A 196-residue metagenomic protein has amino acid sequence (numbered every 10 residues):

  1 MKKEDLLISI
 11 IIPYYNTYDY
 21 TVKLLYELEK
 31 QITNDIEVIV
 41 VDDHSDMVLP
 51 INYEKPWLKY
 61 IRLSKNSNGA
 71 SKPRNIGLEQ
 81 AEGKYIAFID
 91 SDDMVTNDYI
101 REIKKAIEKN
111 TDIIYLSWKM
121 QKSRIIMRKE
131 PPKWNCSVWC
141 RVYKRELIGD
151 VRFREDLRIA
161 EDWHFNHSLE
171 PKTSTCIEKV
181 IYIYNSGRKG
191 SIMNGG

Functional and structural regions predicted by a protein language model:
L6-S9, E27, E37, H164: Cell-envelope/extracellular polymer assembly enzymes that use nucleotide-activated donors
T17-K30: Short, well-formed alpha-helical segments that are part of the catalytic scaffolds of diverse glycosyltransferases
Y20-V22, D46-E54, M94, D98: Acidic helix N-cap motif at the loop->helix transition within catalytic regions of sugar-transfer enzymes
D42-I51, S67, D90: A conserved acidic beta->alpha catalytic loop
S64-A81: Glycine-rich, basic loop-to-helix element that forms the pyrophosphate-binding segment of sugar-nucleotide handling
I86: Short aromatic/hydrophobic "clamp" motif used to bind/position activated sugar donors
M94, D98-I126: Conserved donor NDP-sugar-binding/catalytic core segment of glycosyltransferases
R128-G196: Conserved nucleotide-sugar donor-binding catalytic segment
